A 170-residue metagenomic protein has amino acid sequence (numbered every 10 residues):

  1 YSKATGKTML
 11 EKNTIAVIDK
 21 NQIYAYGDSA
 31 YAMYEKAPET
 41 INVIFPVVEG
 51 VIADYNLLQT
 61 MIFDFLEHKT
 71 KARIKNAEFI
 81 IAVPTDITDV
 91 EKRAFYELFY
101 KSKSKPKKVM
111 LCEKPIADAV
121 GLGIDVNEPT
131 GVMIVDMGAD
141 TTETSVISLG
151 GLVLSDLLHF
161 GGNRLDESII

Functional and structural regions predicted by a protein language model:
Y1-M137, I147-I170: Nucleotide/phosphate-binding catalytic cleft detector across ATP-hydrolyzing and phosphate-transferring enzymes
T142-T144: Short beta-strand motif preference
